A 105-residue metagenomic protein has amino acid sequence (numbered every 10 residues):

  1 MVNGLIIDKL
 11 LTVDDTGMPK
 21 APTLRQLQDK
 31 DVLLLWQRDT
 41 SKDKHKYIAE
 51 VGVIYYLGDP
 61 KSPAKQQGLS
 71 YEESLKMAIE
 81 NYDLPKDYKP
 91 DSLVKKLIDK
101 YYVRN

Functional and structural regions predicted by a protein language model:
M1-R104: N-terminal, charge-rich alpha-helical recognition modules
